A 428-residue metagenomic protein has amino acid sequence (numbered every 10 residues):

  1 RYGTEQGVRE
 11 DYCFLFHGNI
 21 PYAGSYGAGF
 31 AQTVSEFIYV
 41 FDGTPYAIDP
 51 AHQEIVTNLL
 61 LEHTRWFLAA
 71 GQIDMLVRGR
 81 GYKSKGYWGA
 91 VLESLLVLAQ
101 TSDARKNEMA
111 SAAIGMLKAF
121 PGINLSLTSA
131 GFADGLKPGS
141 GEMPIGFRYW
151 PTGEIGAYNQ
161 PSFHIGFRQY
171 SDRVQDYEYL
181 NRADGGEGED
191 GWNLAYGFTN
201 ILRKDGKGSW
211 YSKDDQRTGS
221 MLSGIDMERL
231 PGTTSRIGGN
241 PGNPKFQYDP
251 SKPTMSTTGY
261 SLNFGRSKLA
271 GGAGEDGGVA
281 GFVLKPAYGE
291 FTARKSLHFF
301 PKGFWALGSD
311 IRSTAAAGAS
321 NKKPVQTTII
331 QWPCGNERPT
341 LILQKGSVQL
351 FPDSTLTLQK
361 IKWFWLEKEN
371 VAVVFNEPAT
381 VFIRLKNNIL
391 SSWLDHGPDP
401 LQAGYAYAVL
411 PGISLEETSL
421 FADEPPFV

Functional and structural regions predicted by a protein language model:
R1-I48: Active-site lining segments of carbohydrate-active enzymes
F30, F37-V428: Extended polysaccharide-engagement surfaces of secreted carbohydrate-active enzymes
